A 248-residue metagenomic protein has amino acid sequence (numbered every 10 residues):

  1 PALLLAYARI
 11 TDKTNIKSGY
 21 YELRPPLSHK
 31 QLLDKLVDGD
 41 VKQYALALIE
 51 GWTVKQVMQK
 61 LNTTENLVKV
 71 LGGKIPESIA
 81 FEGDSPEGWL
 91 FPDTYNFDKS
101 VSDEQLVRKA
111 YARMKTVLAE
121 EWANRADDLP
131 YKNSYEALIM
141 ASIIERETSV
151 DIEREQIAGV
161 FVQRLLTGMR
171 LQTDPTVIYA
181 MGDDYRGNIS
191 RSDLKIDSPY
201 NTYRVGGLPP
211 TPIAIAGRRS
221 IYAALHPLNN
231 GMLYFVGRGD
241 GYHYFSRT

Functional and structural regions predicted by a protein language model:
P1: Short extracytoplasmic
L5-T11, S18-T63: Membrane-embedded segments
N15-I16, W89: A short, glycine/Asx- and small/polar-enriched loop/turn that sits immediately N-terminal to a beta-strand
A47, Q59, T63-L67, E77-T248: Bacterial extracytoplasmic/cell-wall-associated proteins, especially those involved in peptidoglycan
